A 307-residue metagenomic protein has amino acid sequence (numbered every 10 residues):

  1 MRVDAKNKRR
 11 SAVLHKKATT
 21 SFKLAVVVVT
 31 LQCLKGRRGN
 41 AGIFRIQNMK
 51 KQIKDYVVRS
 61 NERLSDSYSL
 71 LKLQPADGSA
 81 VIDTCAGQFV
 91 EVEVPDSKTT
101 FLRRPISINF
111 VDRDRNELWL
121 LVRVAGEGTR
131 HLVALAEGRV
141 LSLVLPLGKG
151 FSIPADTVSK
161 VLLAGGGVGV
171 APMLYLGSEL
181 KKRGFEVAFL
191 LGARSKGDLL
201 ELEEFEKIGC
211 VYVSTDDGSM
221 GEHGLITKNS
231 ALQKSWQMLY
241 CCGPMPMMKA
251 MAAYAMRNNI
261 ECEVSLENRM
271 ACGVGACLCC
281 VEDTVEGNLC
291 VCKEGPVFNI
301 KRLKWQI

Functional and structural regions predicted by a protein language model:
A5-K8, A12, K16, A41: Short hydrophobic alpha-helical segments enriched in small aliphatic residues
R9, L24, C33: Cationic, low-complexity basic patches in intrinsically disordered or flexible, solvent-exposed regions
C33-N48: Short, Lys/Arg-enriched N-terminal segments with co-localized hydrophobic residues within the first ~10-30 amino acids
K50-R139: Ferredoxin-reductase
K98-I106, G148-A155, C292: Short, Lys/Arg- and Gly-enriched loop/turn segments at beta-strand edges
E127-E267: FNR/FR-type flavoprotein reductase catalytic core
E267-P296: Local cysteine-cluster metal-coordination motifs and their immediate loop/turn environment, predominantly Fe-S cluster
